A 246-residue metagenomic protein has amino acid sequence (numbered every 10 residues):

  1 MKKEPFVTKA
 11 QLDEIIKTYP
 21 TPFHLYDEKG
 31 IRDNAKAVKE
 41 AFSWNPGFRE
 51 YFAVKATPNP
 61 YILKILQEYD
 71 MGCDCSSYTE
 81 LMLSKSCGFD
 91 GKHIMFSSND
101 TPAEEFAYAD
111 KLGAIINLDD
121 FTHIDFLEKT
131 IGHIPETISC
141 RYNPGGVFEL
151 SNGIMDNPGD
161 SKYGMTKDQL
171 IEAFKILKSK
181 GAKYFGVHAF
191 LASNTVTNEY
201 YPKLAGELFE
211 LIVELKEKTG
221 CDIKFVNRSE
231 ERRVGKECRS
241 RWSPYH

Functional and structural regions predicted by a protein language model:
M1-E136, K175, S179, K183 (+2 more regions): A charged N-terminal "starter" segment
K29, K55, S76, F121 (+4 more regions): Anionic group-transfer/hydrolysis microenvironments
M82-L83, P102-E105, I124-L127, G146-S151 (+2 more regions): Short, well-ordered, mixed-charge alpha-helical segments that flank or form enzyme active sites
N117, S139, G186, N227-S229 (+1 more regions): A structural signal for short, well-ordered beta-strand segments and their strand-loop junctions that often border
H133-V147: Glycine-rich, aromatic-flanked loop segments that form ligand/cofactor-binding clefts across common enzyme folds
P144-K236: Active-site loop/helix belt of alpha/beta enzymes
G235-H246: Positively charged, low-complexity/disordered segments
